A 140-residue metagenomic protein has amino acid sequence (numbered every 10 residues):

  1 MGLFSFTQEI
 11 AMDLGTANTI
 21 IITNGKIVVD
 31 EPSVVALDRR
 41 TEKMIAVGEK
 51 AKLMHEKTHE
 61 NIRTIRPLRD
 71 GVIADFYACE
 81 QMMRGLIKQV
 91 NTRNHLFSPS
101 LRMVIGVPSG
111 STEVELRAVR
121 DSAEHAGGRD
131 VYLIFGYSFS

Functional and structural regions predicted by a protein language model:
M1-S140: Nucleotide/phosphate-binding catalytic cleft detector across ATP-hydrolyzing and phosphate-transferring enzymes
